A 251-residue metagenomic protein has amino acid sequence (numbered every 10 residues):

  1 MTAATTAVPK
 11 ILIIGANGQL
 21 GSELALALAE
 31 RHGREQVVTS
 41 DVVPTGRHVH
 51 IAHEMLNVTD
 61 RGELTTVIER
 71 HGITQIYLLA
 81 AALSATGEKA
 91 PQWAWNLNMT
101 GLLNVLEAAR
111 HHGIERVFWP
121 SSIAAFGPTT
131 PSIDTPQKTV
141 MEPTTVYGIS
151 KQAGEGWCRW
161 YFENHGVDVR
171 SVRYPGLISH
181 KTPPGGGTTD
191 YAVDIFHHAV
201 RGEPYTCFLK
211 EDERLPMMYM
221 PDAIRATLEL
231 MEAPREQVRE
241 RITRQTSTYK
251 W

Functional and structural regions predicted by a protein language model:
K10-E30: N-terminal Rossmann NAD(P)H-binding glycine-rich loop of SDR-like oxidoreductase domains
H48-D60: Rossmann-fold cofactor-recognition segment
V58-L97: NAD(P)H-binding glycine-rich loop region in Rossmannoid oxidoreductase-like domains and their noncatalytic homologs
L103-V146: Conserved Rossmann-fold NAD(P)-dependent oxidoreductase catalytic core, especially the SDR/UDP-sugar
S122, E155-K181: Conserved beta-loop-beta element that borders a ligand/cofactor-binding pocket
G127, T145-V146, R170-D190: Flexible, glycine-rich beta-alpha linker
S150: Active-site helix of classical SDR
A192-T206, R214-I242: Alpha-helical substrate-binding/gating segment
